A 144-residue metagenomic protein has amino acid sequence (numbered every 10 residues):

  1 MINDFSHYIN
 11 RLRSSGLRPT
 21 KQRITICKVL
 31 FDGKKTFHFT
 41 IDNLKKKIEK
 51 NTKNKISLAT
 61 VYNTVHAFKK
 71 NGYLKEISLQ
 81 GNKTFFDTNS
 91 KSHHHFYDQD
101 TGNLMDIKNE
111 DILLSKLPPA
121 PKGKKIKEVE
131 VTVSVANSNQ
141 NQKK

Functional and structural regions predicted by a protein language model:
M1-C27: Short alpha-helical segments that sit at the start of domains
L12, I48-N51, F68: Hydrophobic alpha-helix position signal
L17, D32-T36, N51-T52: Short helix-capping/hinge SLiMs at alpha-helix to coil transitions
T40-K53: DNA-recognition alpha helix
V61-N71: Basic amphipathic alpha-helical segments that dock to polyanions
Y73-K144: Non-DNA-binding regulatory cores of transcription-related proteins, predominantly C-terminal effector-binding
